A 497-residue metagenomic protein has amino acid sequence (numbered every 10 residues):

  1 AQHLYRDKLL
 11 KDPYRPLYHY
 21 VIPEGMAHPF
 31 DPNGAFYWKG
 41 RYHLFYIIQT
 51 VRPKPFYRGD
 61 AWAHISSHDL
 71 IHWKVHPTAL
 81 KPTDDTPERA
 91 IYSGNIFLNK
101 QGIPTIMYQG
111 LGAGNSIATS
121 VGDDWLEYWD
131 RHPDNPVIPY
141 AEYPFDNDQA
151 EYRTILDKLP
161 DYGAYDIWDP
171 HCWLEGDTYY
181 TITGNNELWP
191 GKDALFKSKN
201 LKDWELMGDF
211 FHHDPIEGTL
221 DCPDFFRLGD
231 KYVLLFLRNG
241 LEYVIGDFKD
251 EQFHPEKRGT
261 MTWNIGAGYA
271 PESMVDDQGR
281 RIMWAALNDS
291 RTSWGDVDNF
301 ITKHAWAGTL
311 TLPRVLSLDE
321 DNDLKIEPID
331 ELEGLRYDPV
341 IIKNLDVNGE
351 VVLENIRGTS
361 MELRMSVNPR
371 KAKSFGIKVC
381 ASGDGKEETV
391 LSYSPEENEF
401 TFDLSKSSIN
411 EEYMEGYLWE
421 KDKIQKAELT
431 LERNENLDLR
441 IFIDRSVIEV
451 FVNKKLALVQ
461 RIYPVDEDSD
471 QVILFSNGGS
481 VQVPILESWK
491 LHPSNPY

Functional and structural regions predicted by a protein language model:
A1-C222, R227-G266, W284-I342, K378-G383 (+3 more regions): Beta-rich carbohydrate-recognition and catalytic domains
H3-R6, K249-G266, E272-Y497: Beta-rich accessory regions
